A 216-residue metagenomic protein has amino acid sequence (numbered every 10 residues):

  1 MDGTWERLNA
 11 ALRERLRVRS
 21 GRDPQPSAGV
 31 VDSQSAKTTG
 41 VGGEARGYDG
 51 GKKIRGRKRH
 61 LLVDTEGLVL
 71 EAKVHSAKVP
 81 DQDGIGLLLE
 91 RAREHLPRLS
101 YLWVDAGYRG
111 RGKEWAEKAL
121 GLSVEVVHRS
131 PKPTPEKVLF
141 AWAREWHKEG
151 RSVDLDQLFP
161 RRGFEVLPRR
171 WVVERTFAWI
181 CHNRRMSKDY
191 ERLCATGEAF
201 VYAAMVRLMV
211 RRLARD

Functional and structural regions predicted by a protein language model:
M1-D216: Short alpha-helical elements
